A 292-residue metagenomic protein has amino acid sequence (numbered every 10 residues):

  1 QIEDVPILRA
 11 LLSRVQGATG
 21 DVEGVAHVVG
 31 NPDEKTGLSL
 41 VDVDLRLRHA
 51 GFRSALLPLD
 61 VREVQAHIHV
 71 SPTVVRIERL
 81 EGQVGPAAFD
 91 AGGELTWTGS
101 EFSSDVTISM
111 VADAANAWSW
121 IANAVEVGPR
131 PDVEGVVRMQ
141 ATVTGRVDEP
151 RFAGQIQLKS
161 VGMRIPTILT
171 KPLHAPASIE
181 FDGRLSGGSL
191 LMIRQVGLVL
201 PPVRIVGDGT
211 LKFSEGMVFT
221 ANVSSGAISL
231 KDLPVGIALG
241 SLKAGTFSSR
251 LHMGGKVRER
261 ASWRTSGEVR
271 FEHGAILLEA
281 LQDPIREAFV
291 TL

Functional and structural regions predicted by a protein language model:
Q1-A10, G17-D33, V43-S100, S109-W120 (+5 more regions): Hydrophobic lipid-interacting interfaces of membrane-associated proteins
R14-G17, G128-D132, L239-L242: Short, solvent-exposed beta-strand/turn "edge" segments of beta-rich domains on protein surfaces
K35-L38, R260-S262: Short loop/turn motifs that connect adjacent beta-strands in outer-membrane beta-barrel proteins
I121-A124, G128: Surface-exposed acidic, glycine/proline-enriched linker/cap segments that occur as 15-30-residue helix-coil
